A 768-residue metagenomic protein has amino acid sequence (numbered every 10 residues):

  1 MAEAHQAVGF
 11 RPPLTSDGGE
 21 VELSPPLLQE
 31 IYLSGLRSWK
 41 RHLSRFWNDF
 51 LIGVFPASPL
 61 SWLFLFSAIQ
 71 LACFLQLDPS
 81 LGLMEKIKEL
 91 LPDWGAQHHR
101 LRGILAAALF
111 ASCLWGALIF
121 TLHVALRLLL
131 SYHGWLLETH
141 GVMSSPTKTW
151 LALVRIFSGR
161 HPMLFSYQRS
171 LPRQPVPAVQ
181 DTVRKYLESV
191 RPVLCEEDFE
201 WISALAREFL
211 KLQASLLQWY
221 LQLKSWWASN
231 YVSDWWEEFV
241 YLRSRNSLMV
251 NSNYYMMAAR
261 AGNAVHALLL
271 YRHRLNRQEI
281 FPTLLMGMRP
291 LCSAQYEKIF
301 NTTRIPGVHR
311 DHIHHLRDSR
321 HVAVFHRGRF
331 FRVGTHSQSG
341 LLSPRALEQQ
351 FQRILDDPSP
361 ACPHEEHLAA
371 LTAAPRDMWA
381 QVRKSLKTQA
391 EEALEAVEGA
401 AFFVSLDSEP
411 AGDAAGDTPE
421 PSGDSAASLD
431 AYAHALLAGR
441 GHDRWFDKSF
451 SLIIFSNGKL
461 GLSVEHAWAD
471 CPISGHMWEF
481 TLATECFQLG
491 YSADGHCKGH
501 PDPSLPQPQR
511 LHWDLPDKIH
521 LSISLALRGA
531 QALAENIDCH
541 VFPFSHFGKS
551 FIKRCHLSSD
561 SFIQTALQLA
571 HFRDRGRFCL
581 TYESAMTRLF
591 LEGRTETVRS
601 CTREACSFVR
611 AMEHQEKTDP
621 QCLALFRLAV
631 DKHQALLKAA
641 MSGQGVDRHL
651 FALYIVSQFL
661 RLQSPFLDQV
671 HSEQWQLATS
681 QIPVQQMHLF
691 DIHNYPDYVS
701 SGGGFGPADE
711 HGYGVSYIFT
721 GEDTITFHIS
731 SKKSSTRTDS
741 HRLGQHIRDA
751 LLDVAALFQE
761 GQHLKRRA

Functional and structural regions predicted by a protein language model:
A2-A768: Acyl-CoA-dependent O-acyltransferases
